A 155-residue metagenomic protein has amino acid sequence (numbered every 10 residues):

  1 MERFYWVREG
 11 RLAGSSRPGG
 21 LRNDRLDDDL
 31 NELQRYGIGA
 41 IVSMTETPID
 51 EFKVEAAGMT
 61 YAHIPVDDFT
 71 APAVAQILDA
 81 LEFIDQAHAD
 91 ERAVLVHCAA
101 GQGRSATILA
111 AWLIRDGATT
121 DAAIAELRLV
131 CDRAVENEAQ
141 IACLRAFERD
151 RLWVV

Functional and structural regions predicted by a protein language model:
M1-V94, L109-V155: Cys-dependent protein tyrosine phosphatase-like superfamily
G101: Conserved G/P- and acidic residue-centered "switch" motifs that form tight phosphate/ATP-binding loops in soluble
S105: Ser/Thr-glycine-rich phosphate-binding loops at phosphate-binding pockets of nucleotides, nucleotide cofactors
